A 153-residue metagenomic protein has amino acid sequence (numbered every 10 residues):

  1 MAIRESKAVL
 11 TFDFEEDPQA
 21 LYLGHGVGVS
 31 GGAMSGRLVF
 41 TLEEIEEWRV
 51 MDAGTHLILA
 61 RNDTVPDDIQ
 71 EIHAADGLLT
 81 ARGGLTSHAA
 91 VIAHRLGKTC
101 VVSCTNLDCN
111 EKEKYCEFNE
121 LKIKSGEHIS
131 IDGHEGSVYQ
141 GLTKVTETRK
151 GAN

Functional and structural regions predicted by a protein language model:
M1-N153: Non-catalytic, soluble scaffold/interaction modules
